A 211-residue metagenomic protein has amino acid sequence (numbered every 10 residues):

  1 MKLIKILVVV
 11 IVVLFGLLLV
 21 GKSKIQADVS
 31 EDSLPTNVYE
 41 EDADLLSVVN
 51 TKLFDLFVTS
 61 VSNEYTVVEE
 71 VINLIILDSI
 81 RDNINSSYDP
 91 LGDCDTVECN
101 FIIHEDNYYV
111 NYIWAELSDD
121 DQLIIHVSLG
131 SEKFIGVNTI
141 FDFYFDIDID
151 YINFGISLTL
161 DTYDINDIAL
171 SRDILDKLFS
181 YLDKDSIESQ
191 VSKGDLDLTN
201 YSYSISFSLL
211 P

Functional and structural regions predicted by a protein language model:
K2-P211: Extracellular/lumenal and peripheral-membrane lipid-interaction modules
